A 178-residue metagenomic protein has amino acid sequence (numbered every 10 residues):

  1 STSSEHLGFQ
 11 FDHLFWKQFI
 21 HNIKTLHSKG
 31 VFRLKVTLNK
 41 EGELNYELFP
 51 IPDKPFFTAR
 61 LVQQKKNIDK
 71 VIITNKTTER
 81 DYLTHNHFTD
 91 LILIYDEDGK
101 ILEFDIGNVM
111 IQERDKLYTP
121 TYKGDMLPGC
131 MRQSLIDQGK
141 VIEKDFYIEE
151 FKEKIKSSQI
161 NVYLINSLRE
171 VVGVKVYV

Functional and structural regions predicted by a protein language model:
S1-R33, T37-V178: Helix-start/capping segments and mature chain N-termini
